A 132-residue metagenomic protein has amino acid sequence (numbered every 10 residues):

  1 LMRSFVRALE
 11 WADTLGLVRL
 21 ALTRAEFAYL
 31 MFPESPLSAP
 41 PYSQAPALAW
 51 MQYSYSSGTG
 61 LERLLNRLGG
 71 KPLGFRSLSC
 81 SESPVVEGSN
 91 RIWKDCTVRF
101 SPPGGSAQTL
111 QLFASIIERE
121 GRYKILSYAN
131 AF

Functional and structural regions predicted by a protein language model:
L1-L15, R19-L20, E26-M31, L37: Short, low-complexity N-terminal intrinsically disordered segments enriched in polar/charged residues
P33-E34, F132: Sparse recognition of residues in long alpha-helices and their boundaries
S35-S106: Surface-exposed, charged secondary-structure patches
G104-T109, F132: Short, surface-exposed beta-strand/loop "edge" segments at domain boundaries and coil↔beta transitions
T109-Q111, I125: A sequence-level detector of short linear motifs
Q111-I117: Hydrophobic/aromatic beta-strand elements that line small-molecule binding cavities or substrate pockets in beta-rich
I117-F132: Short, low-complexity, Pro/Ser/Thr/Gly-rich segments in the mature regions of secreted, periplasmic
